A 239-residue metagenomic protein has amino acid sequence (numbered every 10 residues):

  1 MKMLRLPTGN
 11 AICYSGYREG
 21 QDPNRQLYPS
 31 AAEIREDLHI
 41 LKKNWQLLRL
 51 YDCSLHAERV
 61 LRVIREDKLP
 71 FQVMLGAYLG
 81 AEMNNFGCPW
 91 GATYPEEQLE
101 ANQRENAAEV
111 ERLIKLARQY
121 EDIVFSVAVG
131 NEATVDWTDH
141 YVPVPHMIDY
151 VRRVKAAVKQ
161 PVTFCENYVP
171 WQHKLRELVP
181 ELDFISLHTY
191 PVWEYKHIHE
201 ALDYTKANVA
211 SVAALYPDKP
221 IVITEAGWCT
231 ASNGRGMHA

Functional and structural regions predicted by a protein language model:
M1-E36, I40: Boundary/entry segment of secreted carbohydrate-active catalytic domains
K2-P7, H39-K42, R59-V73, R112-D122 (+2 more regions): Acidic (Asp/Glu)-rich catalytic clusters
I12, L48, V127, I185 (+1 more regions): Conserved, mostly hydrophobic/aromatic
A31-H56: Catalytic domains of carbohydrate-active enzymes, especially glycoside hydrolases
V60-Q160: Substrate-binding cleft of extracellular glycoside hydrolase catalytic domains
L75-A77, N84-G91, F125, N131 (+1 more regions): Aromatic- and acid-rich polysaccharide-binding/catalytic face of secreted or lumenal carbohydrate-active enzymes
V151-Q172, D218-A231: Aromatic-lined carbohydrate-recognition surfaces of secreted/lumenal glycan-active proteins
Y190-G236: Glycoside hydrolase catalytic-domain groove-lining segments
